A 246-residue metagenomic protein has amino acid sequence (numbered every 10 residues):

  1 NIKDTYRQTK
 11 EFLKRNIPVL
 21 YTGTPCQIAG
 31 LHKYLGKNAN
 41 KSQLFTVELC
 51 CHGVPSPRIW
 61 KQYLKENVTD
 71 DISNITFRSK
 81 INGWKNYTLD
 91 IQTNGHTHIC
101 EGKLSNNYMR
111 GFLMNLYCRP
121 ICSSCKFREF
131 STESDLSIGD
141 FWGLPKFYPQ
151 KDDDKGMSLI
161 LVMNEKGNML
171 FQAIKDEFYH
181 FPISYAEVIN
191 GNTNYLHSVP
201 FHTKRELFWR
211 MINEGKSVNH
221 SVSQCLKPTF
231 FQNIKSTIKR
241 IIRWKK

Functional and structural regions predicted by a protein language model:
N1-K246: Iron-sulfur-associated redox domains of electron-transfer enzymes in respiratory and anaerobic energy metabolism
